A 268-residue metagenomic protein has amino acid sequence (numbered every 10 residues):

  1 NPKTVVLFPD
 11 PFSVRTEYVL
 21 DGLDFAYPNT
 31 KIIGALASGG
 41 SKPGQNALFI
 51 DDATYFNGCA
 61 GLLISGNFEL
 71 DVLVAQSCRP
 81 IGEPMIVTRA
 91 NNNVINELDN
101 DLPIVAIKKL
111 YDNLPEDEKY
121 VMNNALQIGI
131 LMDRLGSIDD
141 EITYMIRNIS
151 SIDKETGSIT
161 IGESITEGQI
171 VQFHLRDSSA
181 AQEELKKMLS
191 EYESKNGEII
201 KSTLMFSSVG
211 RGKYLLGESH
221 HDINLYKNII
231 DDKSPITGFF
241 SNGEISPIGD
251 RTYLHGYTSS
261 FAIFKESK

Functional and structural regions predicted by a protein language model:
N1-L216, H220-I229, S234, F239-K268: Small-residue-enriched flexible segments
